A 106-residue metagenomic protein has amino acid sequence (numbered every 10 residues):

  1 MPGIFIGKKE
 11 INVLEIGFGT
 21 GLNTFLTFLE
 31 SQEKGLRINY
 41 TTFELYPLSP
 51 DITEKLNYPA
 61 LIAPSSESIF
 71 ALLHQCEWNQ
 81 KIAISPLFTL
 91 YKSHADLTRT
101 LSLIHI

Functional and structural regions predicted by a protein language model:
M1-E10: Conserved alpha-helix/loop element of class I SAM-dependent methyltransferases that forms part of the SAM/SAH-binding
K8, G35, S85-L87: Short, well-ordered coil/turn elements that cap or connect secondary structure elements
I11-A71: SAM cofactor-binding core of SAM-dependent methyltransferases, primarily the Rossmann-like beta-alpha-beta module
L56-S102: S-adenosyl-L-methionine
I104-I106: Conserved small/polar residues in nucleotide/adenosyl-binding loops
